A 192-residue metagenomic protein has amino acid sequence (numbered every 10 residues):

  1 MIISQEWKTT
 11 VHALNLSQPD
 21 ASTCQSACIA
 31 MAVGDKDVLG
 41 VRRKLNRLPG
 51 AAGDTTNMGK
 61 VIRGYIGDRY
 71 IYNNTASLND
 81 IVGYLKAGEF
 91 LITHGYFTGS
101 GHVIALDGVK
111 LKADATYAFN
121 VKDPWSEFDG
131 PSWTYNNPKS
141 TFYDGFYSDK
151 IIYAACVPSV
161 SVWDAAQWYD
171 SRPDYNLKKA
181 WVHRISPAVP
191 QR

Functional and structural regions predicted by a protein language model:
M1-S22, Q191: Flexible propeptides and autoinhibitory/regulatory segments associated with cysteine proteases
I3, V33-W181: Conserved active-site-adjacent core of cysteine acyl-enzyme catalytic domains
Q5-H12, A27, L39-K44: Acidic/histidine-rich, surface-exposed loop or edge segments in extracytoplasmic proteins
S22-D35: Active-site alpha-helical elements of protease catalytic centers
K179-Q191: Short, low-complexity, Pro/Ser/Thr/Gly-rich segments in the mature regions of secreted, periplasmic
